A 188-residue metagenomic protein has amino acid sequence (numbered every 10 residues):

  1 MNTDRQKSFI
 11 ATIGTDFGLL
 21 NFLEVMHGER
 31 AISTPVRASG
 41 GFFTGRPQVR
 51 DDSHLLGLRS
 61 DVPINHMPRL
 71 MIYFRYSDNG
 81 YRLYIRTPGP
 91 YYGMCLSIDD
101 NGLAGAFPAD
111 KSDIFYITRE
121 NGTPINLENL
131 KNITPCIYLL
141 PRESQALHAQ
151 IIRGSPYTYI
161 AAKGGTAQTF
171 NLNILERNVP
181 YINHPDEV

Functional and structural regions predicted by a protein language model:
M1-V188: Lectin-like carbohydrate-binding module/patch detector with strong preference for beta-trefoil
